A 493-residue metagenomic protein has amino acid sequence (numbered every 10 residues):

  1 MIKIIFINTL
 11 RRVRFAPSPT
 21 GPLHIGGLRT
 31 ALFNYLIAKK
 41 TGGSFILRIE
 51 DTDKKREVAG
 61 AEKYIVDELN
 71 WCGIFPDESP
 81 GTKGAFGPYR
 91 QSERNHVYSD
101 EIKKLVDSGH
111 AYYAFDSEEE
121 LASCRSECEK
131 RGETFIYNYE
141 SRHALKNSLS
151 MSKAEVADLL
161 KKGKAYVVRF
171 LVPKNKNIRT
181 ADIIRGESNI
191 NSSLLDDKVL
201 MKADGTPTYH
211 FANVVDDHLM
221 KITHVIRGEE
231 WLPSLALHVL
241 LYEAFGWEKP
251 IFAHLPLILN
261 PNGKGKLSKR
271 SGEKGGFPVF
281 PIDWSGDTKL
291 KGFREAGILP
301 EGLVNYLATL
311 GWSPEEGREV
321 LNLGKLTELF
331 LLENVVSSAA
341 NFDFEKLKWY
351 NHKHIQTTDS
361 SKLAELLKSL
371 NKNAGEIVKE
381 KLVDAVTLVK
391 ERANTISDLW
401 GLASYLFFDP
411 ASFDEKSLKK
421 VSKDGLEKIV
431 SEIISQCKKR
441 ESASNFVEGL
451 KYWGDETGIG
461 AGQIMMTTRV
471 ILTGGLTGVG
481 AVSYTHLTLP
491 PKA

Functional and structural regions predicted by a protein language model:
F6-E133, P233-A244, G302: N-terminal Rossmann-like or analogous alpha/beta NTP/dinucleotide-binding catalytic cores that position adenine
Y113, S117-R270, P278, K289 (+1 more regions): Active-site cores that bind ATP or allylic diphosphates and position pyrophosphate for catalysis
K289-N371: A conserved active-site cap/scaffold subdomain adjacent to cofactor or substrate pockets
F293-E301, S337-D343, E376-D384, D455-Q463 (+1 more regions): Structural motif
L307, N351, V386-V389, A393 (+1 more regions): Short alpha-helical scaffolding segments that buttress acidic/His motifs in well-ordered protein cores
K368-L450, E456-T457: Small-residue-rich helix-loop
I459-M466, I471-Y484: Amphipathic alpha-helical/coiled-coil segments positioned at domain termini
T485-A493: Conserved small/polar residues in nucleotide/adenosyl-binding loops
